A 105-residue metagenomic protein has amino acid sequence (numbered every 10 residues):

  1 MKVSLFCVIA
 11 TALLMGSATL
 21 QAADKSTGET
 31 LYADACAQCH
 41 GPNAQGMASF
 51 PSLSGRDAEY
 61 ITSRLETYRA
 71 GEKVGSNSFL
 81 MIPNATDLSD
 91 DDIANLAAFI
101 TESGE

Functional and structural regions predicted by a protein language model:
M1-A23, D91, E105: N-terminal export/targeting leaders of redox proteins
K2-V3, K25, T62-S63, A98 (+1 more regions): Predominantly soluble domains enriched in secretory-pathway, periplasmic, or organellar proteins
L14-L31, P42, M47-P51, G104: Electrostatic cytochrome c docking/interface patches
E29-D34, S54, A58-S63: Sequence context surrounding c-type heme c attachment/ligation sites in exported
D34-A35, N43, D57, D92: Short pre-active-site segment immediately N-terminal to redox-active cysteine/selenocysteine motifs in thiol-based
A35, N43, R64, Y68-G75: A short secondary-structure junction motif
A35-P42, L96, I100: The canonical Cys-X-X-Cys-His
M47-S54, R69-E105: Axial heme c-ligation environment in periplasmic c-type cytochrome domains
